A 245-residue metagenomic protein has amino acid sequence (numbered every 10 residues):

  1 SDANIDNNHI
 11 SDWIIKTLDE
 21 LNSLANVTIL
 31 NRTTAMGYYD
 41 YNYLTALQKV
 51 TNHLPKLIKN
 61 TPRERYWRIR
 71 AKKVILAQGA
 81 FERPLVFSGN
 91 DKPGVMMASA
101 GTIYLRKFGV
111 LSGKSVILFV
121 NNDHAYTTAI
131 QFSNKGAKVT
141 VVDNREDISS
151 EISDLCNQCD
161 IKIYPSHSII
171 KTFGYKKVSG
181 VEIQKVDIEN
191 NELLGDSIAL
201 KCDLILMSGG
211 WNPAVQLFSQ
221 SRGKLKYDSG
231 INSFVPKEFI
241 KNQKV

Functional and structural regions predicted by a protein language model:
S1-V245: Residues forming the flavin
